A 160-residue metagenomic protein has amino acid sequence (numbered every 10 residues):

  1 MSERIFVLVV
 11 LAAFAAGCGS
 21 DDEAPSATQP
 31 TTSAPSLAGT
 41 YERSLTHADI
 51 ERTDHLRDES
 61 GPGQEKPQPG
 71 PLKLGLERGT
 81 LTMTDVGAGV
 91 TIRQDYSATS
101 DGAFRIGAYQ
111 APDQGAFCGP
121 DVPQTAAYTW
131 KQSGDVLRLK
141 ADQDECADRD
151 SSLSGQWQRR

Functional and structural regions predicted by a protein language model:
M1-F6: Bacterial N-terminal signal peptides that target proteins for export
F14-G17: C-terminal motif of bacterial Sec signal peptides marking the signal peptidase cleavage site
G19-A38: Short, low-complexity, disordered segments immediately C-terminal to signal peptides in bacterial exported proteins
S26, Q124-T129, S152-R159: Extracellular/mature segments of secreted proteins
S33-K66, W157-R159: Tryptophan-anchored aromatic micro-motifs
H47-T53, D58, K66-G70, L74-D144: Contiguous, well-ordered beta-strand patches that form the walls/edges of small beta-barrel/beta-sandwich domains
